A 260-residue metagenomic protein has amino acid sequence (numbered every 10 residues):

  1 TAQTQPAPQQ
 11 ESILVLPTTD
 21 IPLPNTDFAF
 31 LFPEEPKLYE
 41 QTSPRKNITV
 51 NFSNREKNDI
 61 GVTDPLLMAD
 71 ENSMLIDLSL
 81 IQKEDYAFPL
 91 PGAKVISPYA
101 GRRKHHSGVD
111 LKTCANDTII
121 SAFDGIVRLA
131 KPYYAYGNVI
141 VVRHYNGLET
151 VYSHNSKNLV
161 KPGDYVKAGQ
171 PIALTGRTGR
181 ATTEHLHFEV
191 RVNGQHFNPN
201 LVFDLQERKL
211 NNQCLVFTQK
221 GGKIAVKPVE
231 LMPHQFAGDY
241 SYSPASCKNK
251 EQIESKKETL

Functional and structural regions predicted by a protein language model:
T1-P98, K209-L260: Polar/charged, compositionally biased leader and regulatory segments
Q82-L215: Catalytic cores of peptidoglycan-degrading enzymes
